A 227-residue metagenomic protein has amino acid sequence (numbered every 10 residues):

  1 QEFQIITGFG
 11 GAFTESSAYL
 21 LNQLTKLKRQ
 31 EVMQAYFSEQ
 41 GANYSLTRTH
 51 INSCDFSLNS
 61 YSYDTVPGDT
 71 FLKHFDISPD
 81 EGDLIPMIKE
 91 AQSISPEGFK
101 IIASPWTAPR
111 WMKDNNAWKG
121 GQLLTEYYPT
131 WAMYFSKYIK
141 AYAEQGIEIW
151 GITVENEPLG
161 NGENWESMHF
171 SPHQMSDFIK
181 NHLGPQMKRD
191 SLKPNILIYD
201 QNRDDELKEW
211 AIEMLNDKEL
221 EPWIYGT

Functional and structural regions predicted by a protein language model:
Q1-I149, H173, N181: N-terminal catalytic cores of secreted or lumenal carbohydrate-active enzymes
N52, S104-W106, V154-E157, D200-Q201: Short, well-ordered beta-to-alpha junction loops that form the rim of enzyme active sites and present histidine/acidic
P129-G151, P158-T227: Active-site neighborhood of glycoside hydrolase catalytic domains
